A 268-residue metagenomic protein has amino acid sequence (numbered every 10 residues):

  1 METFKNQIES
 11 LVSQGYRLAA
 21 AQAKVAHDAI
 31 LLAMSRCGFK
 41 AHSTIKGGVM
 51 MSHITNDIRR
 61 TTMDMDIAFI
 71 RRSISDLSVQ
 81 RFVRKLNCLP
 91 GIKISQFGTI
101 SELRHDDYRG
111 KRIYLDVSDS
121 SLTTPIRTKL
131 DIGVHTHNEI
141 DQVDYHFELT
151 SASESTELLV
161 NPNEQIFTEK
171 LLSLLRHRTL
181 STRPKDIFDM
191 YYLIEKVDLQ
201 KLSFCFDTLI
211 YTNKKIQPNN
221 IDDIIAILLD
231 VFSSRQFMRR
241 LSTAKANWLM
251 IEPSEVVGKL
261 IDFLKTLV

Functional and structural regions predicted by a protein language model:
M1-S43, H53-R60, M65, F69-V268: Structured mid-to-C-terminal alpha-helical surface segments
I45-V49: Glycine-rich beta-strand-to-loop/alpha-helix junction loops that act as flexible
